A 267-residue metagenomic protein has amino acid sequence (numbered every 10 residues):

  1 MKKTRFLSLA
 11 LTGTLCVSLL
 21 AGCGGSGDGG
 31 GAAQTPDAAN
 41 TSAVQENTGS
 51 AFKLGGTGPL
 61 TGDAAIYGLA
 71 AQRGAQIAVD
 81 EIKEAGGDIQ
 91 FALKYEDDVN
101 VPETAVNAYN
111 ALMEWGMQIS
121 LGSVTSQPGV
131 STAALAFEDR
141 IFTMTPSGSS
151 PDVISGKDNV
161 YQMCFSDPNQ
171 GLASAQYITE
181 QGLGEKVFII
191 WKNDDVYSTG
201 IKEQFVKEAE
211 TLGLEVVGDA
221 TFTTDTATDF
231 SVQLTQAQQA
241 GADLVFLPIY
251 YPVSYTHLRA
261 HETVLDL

Functional and structural regions predicted by a protein language model:
M1-K53, E84-G86, E114: Short, low-complexity disordered leader/linker segments with a strong preference for bacterial N-terminal type II
V44-T48, G55-G74, E96-P102, T125-Q127 (+1 more regions): Extracytoplasmic "Venus flytrap"
Y67-R73, E81, A85-I154, M163 (+1 more regions): Beta-alpha junction/loop-to-helix N-cap segments that form part of ligand/metal-binding clefts
Q72, Q76-V79, V106-Y109, G129-A133 (+5 more regions): Extracytoplasmic/secreted envelope proteins and their assembly/folding machinery, especially bacterial periplasmic
L112-V124, M144-P146, F188-W191, G241-Y251 (+1 more regions): Periplasmic-binding protein-like
S126-F137, D229-S231, T235, A240-R259: Hydrophobic alpha-helical
V160-T221, D225, D243-L244: An alpha-beta-alpha
A260-L267: Single conserved hydrophobic/aromatic residue that forms the stacking wall/gate of nucleotide- or nucleobase-binding
